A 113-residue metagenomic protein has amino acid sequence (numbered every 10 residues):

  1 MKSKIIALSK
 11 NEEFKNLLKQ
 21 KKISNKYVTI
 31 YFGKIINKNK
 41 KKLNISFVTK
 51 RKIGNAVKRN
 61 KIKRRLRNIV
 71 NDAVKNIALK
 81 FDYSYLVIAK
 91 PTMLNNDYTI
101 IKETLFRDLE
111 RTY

Functional and structural regions predicted by a protein language model:
M1-Y113: Positively charged, solvent-exposed patches that mediate nucleic-acid binding
